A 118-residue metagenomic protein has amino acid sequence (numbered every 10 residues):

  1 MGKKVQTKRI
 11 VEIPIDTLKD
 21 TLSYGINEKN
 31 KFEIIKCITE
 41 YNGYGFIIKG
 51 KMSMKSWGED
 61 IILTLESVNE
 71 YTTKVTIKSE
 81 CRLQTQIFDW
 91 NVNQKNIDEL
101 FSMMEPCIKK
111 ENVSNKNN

Functional and structural regions predicted by a protein language model:
M1-N118: Ser/Thr-rich, low-complexity intrinsically disordered terminal regions
